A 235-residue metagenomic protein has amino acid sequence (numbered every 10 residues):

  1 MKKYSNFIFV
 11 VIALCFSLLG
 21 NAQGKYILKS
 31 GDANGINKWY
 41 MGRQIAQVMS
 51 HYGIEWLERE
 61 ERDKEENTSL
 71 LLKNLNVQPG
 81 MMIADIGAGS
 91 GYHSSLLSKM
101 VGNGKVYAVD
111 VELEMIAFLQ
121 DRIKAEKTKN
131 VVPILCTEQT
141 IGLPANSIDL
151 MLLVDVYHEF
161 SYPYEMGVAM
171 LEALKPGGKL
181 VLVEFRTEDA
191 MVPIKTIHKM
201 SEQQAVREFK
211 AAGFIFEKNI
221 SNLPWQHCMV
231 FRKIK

Functional and structural regions predicted by a protein language model:
G24-N76, M82: Class I SAM-dependent transferase core
G80-G89: Conserved class I S-adenosyl-L-methionine
S90-G102: Conserved SAM-binding loop of SAM-dependent methyltransferases across substrates and taxa, primarily the Class I
E112-E114: Conserved SAM/SAH-binding beta-strand->alpha-helix loop
E126-E138: Conserved SAM-binding strand-loop segment of SAM-dependent methyltransferases
I141-L150: A short acidic, Gly/Pro-enriched loop at the edge of an enzyme's catalytic core that lines a small-molecule cofactor
Y164-K179: A short glycine-rich, Lys/Arg-flanked "PGG" loop and its adjoining helix->strand segment in the class I
A212, E217-K235: Core SAM-dependent methyltransferase catalytic element
